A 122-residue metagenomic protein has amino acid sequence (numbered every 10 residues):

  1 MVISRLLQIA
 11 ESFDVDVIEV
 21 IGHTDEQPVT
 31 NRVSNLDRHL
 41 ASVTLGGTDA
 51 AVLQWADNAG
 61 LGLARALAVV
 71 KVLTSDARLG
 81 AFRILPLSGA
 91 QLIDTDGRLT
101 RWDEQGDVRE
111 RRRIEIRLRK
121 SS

Functional and structural regions predicted by a protein language model:
M1-V15: Short amphipathic alpha-helices and their capping/turn segments at secondary-structure boundaries
S4-L6, G47-D49, T100-W102: Residue-level detector of functional hotspots within protein domains
E11-H23, H39-R98, R112-S121: A non-catalytic structural micro-motif
Q27-V33, T95: Short acidic/His/Gly/Ser-rich catalytic and metal-binding motifs that mark active-site loops of diverse hydrolases
N35-H39, W102-D103: Flexible, surface-exposed loop regions and adjacent strand-edge segments of Gram-negative outer-membrane beta-barrel
R98-R109: Short proline/glycine-enriched turn/loop segments at secondary-structure junctions
